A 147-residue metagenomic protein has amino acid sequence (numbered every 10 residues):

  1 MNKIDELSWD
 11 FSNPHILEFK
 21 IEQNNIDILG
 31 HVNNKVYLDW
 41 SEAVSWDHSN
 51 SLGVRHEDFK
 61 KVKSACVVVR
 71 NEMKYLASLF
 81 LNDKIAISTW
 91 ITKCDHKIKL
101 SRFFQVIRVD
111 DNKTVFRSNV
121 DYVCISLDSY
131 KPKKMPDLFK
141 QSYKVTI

Functional and structural regions predicted by a protein language model:
M1-N13, L17, S78-K84, T92-I147: HotDog/MaoC-like acyl-thioester-processing domains
M1-S51: Catalytic strand-loop segment that frames the active site of acyl-thioester-processing enzymes
Q23-N25, N71-A77, I91, D110: Short, well-ordered turn and helix-capping elements at secondary-structure junctions
V32, C66-V68, V115: A broad, structural micro-motif
D47, K74, S142: Solvent-exposed, charged/polar functional surfaces in cytosolic regulatory/catalytic domains
L52, E57-K63: Short beta-edge strand/loop motif at the mouth of beta-sheet-based domains
V62-S88: Helix-adjacent hinge/juxtasegments
